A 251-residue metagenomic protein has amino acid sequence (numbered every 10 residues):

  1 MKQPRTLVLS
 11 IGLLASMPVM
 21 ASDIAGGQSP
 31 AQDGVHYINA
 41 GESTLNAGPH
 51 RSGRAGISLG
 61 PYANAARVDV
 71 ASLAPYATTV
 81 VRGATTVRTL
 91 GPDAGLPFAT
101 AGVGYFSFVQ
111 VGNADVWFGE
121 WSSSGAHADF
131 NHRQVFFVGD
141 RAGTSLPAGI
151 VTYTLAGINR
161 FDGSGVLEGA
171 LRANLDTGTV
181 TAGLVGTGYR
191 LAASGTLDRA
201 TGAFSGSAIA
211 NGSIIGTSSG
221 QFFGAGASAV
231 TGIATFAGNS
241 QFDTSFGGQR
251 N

Functional and structural regions predicted by a protein language model:
M1-V8: Bacterial N-terminal signal peptides that target proteins for export
S16-P18: N-terminal signal peptide c-region/cleavage motif recognized by signal peptidases
A21-N251: Mature soluble binding/inhibitory domains
